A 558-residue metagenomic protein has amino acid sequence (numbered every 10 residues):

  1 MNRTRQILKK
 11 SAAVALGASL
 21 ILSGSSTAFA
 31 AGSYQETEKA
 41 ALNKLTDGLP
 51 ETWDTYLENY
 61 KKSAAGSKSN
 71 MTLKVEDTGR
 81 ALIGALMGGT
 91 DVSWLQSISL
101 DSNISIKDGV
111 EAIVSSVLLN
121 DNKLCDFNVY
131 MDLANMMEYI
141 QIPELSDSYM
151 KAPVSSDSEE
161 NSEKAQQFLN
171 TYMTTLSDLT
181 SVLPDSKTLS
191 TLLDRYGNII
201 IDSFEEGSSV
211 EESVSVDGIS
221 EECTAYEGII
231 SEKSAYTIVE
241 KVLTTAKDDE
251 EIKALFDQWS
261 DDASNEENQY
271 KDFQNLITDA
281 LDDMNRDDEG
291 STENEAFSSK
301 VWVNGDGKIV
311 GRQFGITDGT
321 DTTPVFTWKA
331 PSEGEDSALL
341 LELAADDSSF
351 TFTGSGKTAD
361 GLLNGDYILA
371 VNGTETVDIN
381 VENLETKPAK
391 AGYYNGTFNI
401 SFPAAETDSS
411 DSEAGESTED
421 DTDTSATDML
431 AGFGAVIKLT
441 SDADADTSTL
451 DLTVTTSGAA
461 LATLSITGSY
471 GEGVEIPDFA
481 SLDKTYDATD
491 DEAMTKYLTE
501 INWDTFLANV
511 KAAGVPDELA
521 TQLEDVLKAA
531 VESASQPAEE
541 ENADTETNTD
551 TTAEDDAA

Functional and structural regions predicted by a protein language model:
M1-A13: Bacterial Sec-dependent N-terminal signal peptides
L16-G24: Hydrophobic core
F29-A558: Subset-of-secretome marker
